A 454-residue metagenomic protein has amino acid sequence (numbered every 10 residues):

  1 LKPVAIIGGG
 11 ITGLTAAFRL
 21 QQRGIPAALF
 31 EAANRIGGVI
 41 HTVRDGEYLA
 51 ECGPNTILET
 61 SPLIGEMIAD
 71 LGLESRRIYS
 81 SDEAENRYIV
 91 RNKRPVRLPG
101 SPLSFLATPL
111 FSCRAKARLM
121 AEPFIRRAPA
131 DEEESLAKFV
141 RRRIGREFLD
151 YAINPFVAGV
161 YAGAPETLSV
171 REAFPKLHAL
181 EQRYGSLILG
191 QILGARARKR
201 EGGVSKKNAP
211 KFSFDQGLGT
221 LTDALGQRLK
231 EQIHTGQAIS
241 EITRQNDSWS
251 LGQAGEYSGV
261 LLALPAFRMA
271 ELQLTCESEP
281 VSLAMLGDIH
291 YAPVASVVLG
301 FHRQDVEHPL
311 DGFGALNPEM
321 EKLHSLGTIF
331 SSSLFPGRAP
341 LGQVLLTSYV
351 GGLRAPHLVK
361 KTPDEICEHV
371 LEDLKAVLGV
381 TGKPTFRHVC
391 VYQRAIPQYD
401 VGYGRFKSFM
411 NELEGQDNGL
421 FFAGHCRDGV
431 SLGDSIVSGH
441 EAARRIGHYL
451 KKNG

Functional and structural regions predicted by a protein language model:
K2-L29, G447: N-terminal Rossmann-like FAD-binding beta1-loop-alpha1 element of flavoenzymes
G8, T235-Q237, T243, G424: Short loop/edge segments at beta-strand edges and connector loops that shape dinucleotide/nucleotide cofactor-binding
T12, R35, F267: Conserved Rossmann-like nucleotide-cofactor binding loop
Q21-D45: Glycine-rich FAD pyrophosphate-binding loop
R23, Q237-L346, V350-K360, D364 (+2 more regions): Mid-domain catalytic core of redox enzymes that form a hydrophobic substrate pocket/lid adjacent to a catalytic redox
G46-A128: Dinucleotide-binding Rossmann-like beta1-alpha1 core, especially the glycine-rich loop that anchors the ADP
P99-L103, L310-G312, L326-G454: Conserved flavin/dinucleotide-binding core of flavoenzymes
R118-E241, A263: Active-site/ligand-binding neighborhood in enzyme catalytic cores
